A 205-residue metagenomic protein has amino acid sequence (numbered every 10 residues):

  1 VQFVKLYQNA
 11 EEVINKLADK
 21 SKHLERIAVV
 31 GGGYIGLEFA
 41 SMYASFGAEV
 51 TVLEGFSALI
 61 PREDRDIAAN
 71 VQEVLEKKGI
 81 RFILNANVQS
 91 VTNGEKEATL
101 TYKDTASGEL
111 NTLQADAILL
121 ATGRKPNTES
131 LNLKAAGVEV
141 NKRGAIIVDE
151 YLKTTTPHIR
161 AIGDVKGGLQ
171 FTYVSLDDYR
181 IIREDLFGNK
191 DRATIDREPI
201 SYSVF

Functional and structural regions predicted by a protein language model:
V1-Q2, D66: Short glycine-enriched, charge-decorated loop/helix-capping segments at active-site entrances that position
Q2-S21, T112-R192: FAD-site-proximal beta/loop scaffold in flavoenzymes
Q8, E12-E63, E97, F171: Rossmann-like NAD(P)H-binding beta-loop-alpha module
V30, V52-F56, I83-V88, I162-G163 (+1 more regions): Short beta-strands and strand-loop turn motifs
S41, I67, R180-R183: Hydrophobic side chains within alpha-helical segments
M42, E73-V74, D185: Alpha-helical scaffold elements within enzyme catalytic domains, especially in hydrolases
F46-E150, K190: A Rossmann-like FAD-binding core segment of flavoenzymes
D185-F205: Active-site-proximal substrate-binding core of FAD-dependent oxidoreductases
